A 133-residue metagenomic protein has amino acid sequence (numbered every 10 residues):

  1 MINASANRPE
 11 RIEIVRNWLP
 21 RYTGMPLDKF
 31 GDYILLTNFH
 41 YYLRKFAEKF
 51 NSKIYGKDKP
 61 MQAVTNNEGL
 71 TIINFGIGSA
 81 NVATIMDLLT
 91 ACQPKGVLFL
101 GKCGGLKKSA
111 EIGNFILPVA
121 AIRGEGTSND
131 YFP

Functional and structural regions predicted by a protein language model:
M1-G96, G104-P133: Accessory terminal and edge-of-domain segments that mediate assembly/interaction and cofactor placement around
